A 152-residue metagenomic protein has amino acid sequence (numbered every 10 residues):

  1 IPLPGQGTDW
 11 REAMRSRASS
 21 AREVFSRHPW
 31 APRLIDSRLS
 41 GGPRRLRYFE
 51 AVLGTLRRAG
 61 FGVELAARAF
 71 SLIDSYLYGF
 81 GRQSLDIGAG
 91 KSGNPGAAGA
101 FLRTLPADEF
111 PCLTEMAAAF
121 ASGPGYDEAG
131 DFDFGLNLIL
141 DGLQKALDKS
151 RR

Functional and structural regions predicted by a protein language model:
P2-L46, V63-A66: Hydrophobic alpha-helical connector segments
V24, T55, Y76, A146: Short alpha-helical functional segments enriched in proximate histidine and acidic residues
D36, L53-R57: Amphipathic alpha-helical segments within well-ordered protein domains
R47-A51: A generic alpha-helix surface/boundary motif
R58, D86-R152: C-terminal peripheral helix-coil segments that are non-catalytic and often amphipathic
G60-L72: All-alpha amphipathic helical-bundle segments outside canonical DNA-binding/catalytic cores that form hydrophobic
I73-G79: A short structural micro-motif
